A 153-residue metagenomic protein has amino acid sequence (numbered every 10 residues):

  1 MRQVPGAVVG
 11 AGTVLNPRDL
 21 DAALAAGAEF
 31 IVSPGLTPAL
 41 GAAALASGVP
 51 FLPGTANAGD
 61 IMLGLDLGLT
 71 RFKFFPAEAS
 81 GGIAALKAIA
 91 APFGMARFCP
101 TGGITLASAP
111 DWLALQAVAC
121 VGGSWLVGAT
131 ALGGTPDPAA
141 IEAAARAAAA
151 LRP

Functional and structural regions predicted by a protein language model:
M1-N57: Glycine/small-residue-rich loop that forms an oxyanion/phosphate-binding "nest" at active or ligand-binding sites
V9-G12, I31-V32, F51-G54, F72-F74 (+2 more regions): Hydrophobic faces of well-ordered beta-strands that scaffold small-molecule active sites in alpha/beta enzyme cores
V14-N16, L36, A56, A77 (+2 more regions): Active-site beta-loop-alpha junctions enriched in small/polar residues
N16-A26, G59-L67, A84, A91 (+1 more regions): Catalytic cores of alpha/beta
L24-A26, L45-S47, N57, L65-L86 (+1 more regions): Glycine/Thr-rich beta-alpha phosphate-binding loop at enzyme active sites
P34-L40, K73-I83, A117-P138: Glycine-rich phosphate-binding active-site loops on the catalytic face of alpha/beta enzymes
A44-V49, A129-P153: C-terminal helical cap(s) of enzyme catalytic domains, especially alpha/beta-barrels
